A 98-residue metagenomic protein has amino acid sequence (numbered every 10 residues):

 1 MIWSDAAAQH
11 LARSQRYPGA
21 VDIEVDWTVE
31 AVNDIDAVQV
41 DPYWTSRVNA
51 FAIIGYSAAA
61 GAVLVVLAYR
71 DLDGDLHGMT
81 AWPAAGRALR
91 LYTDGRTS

Functional and structural regions predicted by a protein language model:
M1-S98: Ribonuclease/tRNase effector modules and their secretory precursors
